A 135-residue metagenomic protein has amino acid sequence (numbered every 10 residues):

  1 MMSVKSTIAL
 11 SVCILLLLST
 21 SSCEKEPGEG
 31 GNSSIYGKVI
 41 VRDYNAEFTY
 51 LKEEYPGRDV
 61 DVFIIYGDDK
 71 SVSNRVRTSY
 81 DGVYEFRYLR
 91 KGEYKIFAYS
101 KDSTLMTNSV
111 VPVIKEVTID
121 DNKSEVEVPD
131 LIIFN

Functional and structural regions predicted by a protein language model:
M1-L10: Bacterial N-terminal signal peptides that target proteins for export
L18-S22: C-terminal motif of bacterial Sec signal peptides marking the signal peptidase cleavage site
C23-G30: Bacterial lipoprotein signal-peptidase II cleavage site
S33-R42: A short, amphipathic beta-strand motif
E53-R75: Short amphipathic beta-strand segments in non-cytosolic proteins
S79-Y88: Short, surface-exposed beta-strand/beta-hairpin micro-motifs centered on an aromatic residue
G92-A98: A short tyrosine-centered beta-strand micro-motif
K101-V128, F134: Structured interaction patches on ligand/partner-binding surfaces of diverse proteins
